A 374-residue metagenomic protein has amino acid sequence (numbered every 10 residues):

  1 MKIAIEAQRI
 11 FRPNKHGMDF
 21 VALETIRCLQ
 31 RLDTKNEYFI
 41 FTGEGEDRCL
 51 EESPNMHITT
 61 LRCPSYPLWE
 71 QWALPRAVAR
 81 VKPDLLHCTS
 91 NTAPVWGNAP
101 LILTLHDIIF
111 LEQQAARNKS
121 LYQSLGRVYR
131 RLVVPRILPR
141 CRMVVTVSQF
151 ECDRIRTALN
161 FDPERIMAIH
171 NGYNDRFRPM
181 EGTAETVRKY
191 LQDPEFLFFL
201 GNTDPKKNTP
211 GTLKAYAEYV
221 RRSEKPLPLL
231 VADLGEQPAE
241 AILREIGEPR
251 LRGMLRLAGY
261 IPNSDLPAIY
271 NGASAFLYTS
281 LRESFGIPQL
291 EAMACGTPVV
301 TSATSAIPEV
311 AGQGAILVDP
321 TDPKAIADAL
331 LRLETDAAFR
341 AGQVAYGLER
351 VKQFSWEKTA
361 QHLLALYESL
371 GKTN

Functional and structural regions predicted by a protein language model:
M1-N374: Carbohydrate transferase catalytic cores enriched for Leloir-type hexosyltransferases
